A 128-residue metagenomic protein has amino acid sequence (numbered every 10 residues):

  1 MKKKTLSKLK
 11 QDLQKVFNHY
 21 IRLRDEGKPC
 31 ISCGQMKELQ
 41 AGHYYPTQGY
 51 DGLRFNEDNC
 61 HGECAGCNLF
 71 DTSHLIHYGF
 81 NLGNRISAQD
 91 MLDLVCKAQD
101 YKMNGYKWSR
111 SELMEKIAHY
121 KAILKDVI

Functional and structural regions predicted by a protein language model:
M1-V16, Y20, G27, L94-I128: A boundary/linker detector
L9, G52, F70: Conserved aromatic-histidine-acidic binding/catalytic patches
Q14-Q40, C64: Short cysteine-rich loop/turn motifs with clustered Cys
K28, K37, Q48, C67-H74 (+1 more regions): Amphipathic alpha-helical interaction segments
I31-C60: Histidine-centered nuclease catalytic patch
C60-S87: Short Cys/His-centered divalent metal-binding micro-motifs
I86-C96: Short, surface-exposed acidic
